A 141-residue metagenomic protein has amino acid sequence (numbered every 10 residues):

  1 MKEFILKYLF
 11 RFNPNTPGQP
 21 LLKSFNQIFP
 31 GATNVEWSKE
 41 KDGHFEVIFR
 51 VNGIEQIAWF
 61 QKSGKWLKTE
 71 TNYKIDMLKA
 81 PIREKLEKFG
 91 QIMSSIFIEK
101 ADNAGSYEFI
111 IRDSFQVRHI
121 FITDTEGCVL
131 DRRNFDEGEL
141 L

Functional and structural regions predicted by a protein language model:
M1-L141: Interaction-mediating elements
